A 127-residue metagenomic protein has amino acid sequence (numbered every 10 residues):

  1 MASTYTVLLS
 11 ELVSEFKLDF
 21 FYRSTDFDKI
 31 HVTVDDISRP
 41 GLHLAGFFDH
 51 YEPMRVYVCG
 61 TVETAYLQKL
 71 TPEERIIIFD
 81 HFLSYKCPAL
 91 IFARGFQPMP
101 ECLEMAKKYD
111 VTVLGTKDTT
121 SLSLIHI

Functional and structural regions predicted by a protein language model:
A2-L83: Gly/Thr-rich phosphate-binding loop signature of adenosyl cofactor/nucleotide-binding cores
C59-G60, F92-R94: Short His-Asn-centered micro-motif
Y85, P100, G115-K117: Internal alpha/beta core interface subdomains
K86, K108-Y109: Short, structured coil segments at secondary-structure junctions
A89-A93, V111-K117: Short hydrophobic alpha-helical runs that function as membrane-insertion/retention elements
Q97-E104: Short, glycine/polar-rich helix-capping loops at beta-to-alpha or helix-loop-helix junctions that flank or form
T120-S123: Divalent-metal-activated hydrolytic enzyme cores
I125-I127: Conserved small/polar residues in nucleotide/adenosyl-binding loops
